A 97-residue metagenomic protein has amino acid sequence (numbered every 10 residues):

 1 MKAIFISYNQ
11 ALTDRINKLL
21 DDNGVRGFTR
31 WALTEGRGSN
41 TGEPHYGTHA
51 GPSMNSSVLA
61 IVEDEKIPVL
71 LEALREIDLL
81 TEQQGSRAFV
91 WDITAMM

Functional and structural regions predicted by a protein language model:
M1-M97: Positively charged, small/polar-rich N-terminal and surface patches that mediate targeting and assembly and bind
